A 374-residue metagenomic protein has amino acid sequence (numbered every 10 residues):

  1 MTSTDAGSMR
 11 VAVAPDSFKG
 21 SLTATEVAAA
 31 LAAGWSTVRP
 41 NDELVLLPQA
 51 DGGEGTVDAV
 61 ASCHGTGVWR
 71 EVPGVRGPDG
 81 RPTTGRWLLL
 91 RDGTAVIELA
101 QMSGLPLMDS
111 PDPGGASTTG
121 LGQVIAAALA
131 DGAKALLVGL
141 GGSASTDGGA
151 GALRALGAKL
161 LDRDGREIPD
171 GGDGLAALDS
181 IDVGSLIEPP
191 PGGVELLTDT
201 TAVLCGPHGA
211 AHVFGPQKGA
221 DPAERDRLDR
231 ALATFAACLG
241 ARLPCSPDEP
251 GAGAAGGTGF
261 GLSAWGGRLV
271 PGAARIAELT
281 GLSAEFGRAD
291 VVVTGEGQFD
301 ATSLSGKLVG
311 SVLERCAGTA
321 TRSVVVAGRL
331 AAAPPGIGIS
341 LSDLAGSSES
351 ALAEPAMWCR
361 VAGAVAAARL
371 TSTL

Functional and structural regions predicted by a protein language model:
T2-L140, A144-L374: N-terminal loops that bind phosphate or other acidic moieties and the adjacent beta-alpha structural core
